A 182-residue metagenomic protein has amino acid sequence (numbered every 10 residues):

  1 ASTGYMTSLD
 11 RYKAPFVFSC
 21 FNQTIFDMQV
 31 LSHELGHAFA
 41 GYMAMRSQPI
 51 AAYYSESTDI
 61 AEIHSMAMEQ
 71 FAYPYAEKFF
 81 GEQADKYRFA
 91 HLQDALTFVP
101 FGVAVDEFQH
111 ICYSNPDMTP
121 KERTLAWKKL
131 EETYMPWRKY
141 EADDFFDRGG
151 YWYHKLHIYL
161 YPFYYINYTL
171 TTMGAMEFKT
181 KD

Functional and structural regions predicted by a protein language model:
A1-D182: Cation-handling catalytic/transport regions enriched in His/Asp/Glu
